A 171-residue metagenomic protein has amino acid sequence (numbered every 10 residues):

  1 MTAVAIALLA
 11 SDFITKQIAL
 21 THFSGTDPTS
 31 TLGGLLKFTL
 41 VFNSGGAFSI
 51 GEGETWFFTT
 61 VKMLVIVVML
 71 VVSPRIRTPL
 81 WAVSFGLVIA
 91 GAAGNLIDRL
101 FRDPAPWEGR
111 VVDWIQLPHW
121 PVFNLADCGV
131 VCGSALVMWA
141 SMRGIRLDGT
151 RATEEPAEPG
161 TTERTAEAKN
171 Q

Functional and structural regions predicted by a protein language model:
M1-Q171: Alpha-helical transmembrane bundles and membrane-interface segments of multipass inner-membrane proteins
